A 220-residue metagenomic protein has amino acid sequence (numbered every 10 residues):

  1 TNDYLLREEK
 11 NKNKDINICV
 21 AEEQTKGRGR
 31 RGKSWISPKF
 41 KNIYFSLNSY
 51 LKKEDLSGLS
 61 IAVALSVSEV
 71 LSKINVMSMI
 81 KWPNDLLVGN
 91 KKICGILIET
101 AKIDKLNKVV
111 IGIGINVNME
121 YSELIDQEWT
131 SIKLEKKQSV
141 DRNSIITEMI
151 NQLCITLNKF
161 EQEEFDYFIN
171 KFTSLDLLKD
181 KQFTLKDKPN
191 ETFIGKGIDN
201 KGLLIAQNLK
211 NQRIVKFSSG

Functional and structural regions predicted by a protein language model:
T1-V76, C94, K137, I214: N-terminal lobe of the biotin/lipoate ligase/transferase fold
K10, K52-E54, I61-S78, V88-G220: Long, positively charged amphipathic alpha-helical accessory segments at protein N-termini or as interdomain linkers
D85: Conserved active-site carboxylates
